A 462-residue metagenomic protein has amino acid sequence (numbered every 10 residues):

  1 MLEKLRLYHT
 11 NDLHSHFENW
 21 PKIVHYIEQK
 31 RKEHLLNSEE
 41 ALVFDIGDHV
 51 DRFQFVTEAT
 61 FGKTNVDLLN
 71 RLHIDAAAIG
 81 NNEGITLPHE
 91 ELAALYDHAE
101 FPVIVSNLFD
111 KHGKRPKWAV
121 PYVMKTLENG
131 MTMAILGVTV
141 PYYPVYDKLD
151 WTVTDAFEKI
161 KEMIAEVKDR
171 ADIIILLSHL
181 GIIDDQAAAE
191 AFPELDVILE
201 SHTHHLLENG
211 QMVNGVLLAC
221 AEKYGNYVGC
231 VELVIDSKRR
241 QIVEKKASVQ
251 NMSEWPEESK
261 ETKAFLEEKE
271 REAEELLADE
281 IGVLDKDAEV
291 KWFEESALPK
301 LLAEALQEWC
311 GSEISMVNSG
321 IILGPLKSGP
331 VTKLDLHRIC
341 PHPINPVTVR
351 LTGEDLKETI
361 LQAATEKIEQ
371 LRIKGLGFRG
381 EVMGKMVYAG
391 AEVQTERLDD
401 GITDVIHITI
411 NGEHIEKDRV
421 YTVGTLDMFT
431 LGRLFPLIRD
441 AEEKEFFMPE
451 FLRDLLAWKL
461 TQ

Functional and structural regions predicted by a protein language model:
M1-N251, E295-K300, A305, F446 (+1 more regions): Acidic, metal/ion-coordinating pockets
H9-N11, H202, E222, N318-G320 (+4 more regions): Active-site proximal loops enriched in glycine and acidic residues that flank catalytic Cys/His/Asp and coordinate
F17, K327-Q462: Feature captures C-terminal
Y26-Q29, W309, T359-E366: Structured segments of extracytoplasmic/periplasmic soluble domains in secreted or envelope-associated proteins
V50, G84, V140-P141, G181-I182 (+7 more regions): Short, glycine-/Ser/Thr-/acidic-enriched flexible segments
P144-K148, C230, S253-K260, L326-S328 (+1 more regions): A short, polar/proline- and glycine-enriched secondary-structure boundary/capping micro-motif
D169, E308, V423: Metal-centered catalytic cores of metalloenzymes
D236-P330: A short C-terminal boundary segment appended to hydrolase-like catalytic domains
